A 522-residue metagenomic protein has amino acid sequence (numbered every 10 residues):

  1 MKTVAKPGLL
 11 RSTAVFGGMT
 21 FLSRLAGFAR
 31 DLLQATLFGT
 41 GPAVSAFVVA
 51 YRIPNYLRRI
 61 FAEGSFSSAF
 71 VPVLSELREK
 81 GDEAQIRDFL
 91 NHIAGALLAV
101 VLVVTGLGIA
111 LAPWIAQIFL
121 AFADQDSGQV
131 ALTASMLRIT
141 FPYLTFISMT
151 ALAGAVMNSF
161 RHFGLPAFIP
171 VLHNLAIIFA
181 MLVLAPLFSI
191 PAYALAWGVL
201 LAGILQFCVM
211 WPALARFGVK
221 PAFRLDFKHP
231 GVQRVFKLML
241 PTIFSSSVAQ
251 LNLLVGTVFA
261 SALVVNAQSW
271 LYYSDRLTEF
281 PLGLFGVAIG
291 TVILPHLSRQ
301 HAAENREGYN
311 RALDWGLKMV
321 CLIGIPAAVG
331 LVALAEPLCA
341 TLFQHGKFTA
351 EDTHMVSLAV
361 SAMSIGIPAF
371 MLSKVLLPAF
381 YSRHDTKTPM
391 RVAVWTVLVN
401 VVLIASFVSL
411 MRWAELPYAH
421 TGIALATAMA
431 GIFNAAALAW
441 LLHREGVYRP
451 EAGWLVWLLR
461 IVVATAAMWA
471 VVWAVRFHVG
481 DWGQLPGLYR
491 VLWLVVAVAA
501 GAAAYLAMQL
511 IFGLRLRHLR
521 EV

Functional and structural regions predicted by a protein language model:
M1-V522: Membrane-embedded alpha-helical bundles of multi-pass transporters/translocases, especially carrier/permease families
